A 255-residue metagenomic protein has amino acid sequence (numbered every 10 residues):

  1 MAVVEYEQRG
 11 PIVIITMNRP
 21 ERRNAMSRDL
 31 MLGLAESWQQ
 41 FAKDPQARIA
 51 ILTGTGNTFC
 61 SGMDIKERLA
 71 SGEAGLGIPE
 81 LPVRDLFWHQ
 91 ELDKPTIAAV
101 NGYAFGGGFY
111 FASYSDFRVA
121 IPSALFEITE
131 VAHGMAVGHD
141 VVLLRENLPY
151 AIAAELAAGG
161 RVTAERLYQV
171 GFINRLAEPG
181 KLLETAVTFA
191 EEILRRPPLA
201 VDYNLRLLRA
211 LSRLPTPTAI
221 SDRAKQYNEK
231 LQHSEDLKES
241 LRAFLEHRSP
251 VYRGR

Functional and structural regions predicted by a protein language model:
M1-G10, F59, G160-E165, G180-E191 (+1 more regions): C-terminal alpha-helix plus adjacent terminal tail
M1-T55: Conserved CoA-thioester-binding segment of acyl-CoA-metabolizing enzymes
I15, R19, L34, L52 (+5 more regions): Terminal peptide-recognition signature
P20, D44, S71, P82 (+2 more regions): Generic structural signal for alpha-helix termini and adjacent loop/cap motifs
P20-R23, N57, G62, G108 (+2 more regions): A short, glycine- and basic residue-enriched loop/turn that sits immediately adjacent to a domain's principal
L32, G54-E91, A132, P215: Glycine- (often His-adjacent) and acidic-residue-rich active-site loop that binds/positions the CoA thioester
E36-Q39, K43, F87, E191 (+1 more regions): Surface-exposed alpha-helical segments enriched in charged/polar residues
Q90-L199, S234, E239-R242, R248: Crotonase-fold acyl-CoA enzyme core
